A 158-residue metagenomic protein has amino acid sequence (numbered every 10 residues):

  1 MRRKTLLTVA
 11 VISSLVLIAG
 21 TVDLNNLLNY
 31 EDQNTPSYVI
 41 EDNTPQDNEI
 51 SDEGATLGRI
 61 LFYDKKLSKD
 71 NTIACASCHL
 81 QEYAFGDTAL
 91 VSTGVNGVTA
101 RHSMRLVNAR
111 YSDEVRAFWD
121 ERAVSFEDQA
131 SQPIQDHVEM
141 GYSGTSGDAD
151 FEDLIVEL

Functional and structural regions predicted by a protein language model:
M1-R2: N-terminal secretory signal peptides that target proteins for export/translocation
T5-I18: Gram-negative bacterial Sec-dependent N-terminal signal peptides
L17-L158: Periplasmic c-type cytochrome electron-transfer domains
